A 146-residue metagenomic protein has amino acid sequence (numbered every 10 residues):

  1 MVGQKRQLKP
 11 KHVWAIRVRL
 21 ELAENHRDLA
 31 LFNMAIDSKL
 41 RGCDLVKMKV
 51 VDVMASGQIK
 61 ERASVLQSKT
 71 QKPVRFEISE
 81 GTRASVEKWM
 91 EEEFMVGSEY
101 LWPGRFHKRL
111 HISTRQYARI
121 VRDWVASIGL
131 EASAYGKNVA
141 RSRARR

Functional and structural regions predicted by a protein language model:
M1-R146: Conserved catalytic core of the tyrosine transesterase superfamily
